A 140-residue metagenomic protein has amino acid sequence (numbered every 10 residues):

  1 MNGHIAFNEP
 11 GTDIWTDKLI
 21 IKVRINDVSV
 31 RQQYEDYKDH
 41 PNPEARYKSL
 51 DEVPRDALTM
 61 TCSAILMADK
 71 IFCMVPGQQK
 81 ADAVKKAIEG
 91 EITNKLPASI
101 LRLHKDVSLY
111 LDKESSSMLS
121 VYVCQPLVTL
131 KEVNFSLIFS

Functional and structural regions predicted by a protein language model:
M1-F139: Conserved phosphate- and dinucleotide-binding cores of soluble alpha/beta proteins, encompassing both enzyme active
